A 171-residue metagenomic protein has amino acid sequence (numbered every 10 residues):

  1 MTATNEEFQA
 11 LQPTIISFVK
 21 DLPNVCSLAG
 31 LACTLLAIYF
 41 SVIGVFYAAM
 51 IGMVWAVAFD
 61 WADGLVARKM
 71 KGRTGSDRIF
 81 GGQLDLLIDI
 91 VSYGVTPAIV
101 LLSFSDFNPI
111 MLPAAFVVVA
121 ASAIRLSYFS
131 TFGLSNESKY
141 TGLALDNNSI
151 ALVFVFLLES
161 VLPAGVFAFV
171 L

Functional and structural regions predicted by a protein language model:
M1-G64: Topogenic membrane-insertion module of multi-pass membrane proteins
M1-Q9, E137-L171: C-terminal membrane-associated helical module and adjoining short loops/tails
P13, R68-T74, A123-E137: C-terminal ends of transmembrane helices
I15-V25, I79-L87, L134-L143: Short, amphipathic, aromatic/basic-enriched membrane-interface segments that mark the entry/exit of transmembrane
P23-L28, K69-R125: Multi-pass membrane catalytic core of lipid/isoprenoid biosynthesis enzymes
C33-L36, D63, V95, A121-I124 (+2 more regions): Membrane-embedded alpha-helical transmembrane segments of multi-pass integral membrane proteins
L36-M53, L87, V91-F116, F154-A168: Helix-coil boundary and interhelical linker segments in multi-pass alpha-helical membrane proteins
M53-D60, V117-R125, V170-L171: Alpha-helical transmembrane segments of multi-pass membrane proteins
